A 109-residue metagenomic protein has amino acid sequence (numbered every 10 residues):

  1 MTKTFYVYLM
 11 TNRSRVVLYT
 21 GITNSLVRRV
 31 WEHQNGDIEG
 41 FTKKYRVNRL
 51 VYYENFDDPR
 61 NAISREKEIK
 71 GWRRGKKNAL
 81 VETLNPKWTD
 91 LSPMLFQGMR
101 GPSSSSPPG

Functional and structural regions predicted by a protein language model:
M1-I38, K43-Y53, R60-K67, L84-P86 (+1 more regions): GIY-YIG nuclease catalytic motif and its immediate N-terminal context
K67-L80: Short arginine-rich
